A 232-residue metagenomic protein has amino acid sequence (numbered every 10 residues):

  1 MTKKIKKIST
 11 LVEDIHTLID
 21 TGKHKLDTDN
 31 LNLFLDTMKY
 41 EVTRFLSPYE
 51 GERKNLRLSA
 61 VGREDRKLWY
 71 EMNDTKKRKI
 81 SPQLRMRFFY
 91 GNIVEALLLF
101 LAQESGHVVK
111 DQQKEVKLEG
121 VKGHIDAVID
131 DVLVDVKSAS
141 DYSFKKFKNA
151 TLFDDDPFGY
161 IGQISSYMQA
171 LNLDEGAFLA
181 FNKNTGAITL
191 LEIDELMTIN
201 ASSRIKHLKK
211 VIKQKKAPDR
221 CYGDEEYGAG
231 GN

Functional and structural regions predicted by a protein language model:
M1-L133, A139-T151: Metal-dependent nuclease catalytic cores that hydrolyze phosphodiester bonds in DNA/RNA, characterized by
L68-W69, L99, Y160, S166-Q169: Broad hydrophobic/π-residue packing in well-ordered secondary structure
Y90-V94, G159, N200: Soluble or luminal CAZymes and related metallo-dependent hydrolases
V121-I125, D131-V132, G162-S165, D174-A177: Generic beta-strand structural signal
D135-V136, L179: Catalytic Cys-His active-site segments of thiol-dependent hydrolases/isopeptidases
A150-I161: A short acidic, glycine-rich active-site loop that binds or catalyzes chemistry on phosphate/adenosine moieties
D154, S166, A170-N232: Metal-dependent nuclease catalytic regions and adjoining charged, substrate-binding loops involved in nucleic-acid end
